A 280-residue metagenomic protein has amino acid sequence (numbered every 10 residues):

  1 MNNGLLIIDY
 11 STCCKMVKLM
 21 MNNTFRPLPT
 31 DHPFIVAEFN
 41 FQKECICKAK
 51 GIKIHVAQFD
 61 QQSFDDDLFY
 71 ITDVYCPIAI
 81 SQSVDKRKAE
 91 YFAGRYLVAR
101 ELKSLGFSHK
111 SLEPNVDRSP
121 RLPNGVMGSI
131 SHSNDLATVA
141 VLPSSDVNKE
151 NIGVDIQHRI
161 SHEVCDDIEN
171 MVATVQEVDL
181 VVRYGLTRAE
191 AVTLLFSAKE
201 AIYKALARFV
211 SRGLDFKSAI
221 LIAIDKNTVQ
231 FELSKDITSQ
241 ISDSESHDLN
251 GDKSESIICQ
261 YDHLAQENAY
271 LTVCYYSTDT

Functional and structural regions predicted by a protein language model:
L6-T280: Core catalytic alpha/beta fold that binds nucleotide/phospho-ligands
